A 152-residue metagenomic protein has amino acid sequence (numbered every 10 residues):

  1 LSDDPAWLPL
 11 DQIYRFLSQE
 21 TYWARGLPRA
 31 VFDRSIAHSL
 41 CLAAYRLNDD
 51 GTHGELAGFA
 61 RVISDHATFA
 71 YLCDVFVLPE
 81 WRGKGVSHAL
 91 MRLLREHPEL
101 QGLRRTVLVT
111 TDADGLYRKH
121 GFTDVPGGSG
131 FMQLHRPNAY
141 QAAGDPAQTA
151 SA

Functional and structural regions predicted by a protein language model:
L1-L27, A143-A152: Short amphipathic alpha-helix that is part of the acyltransferase structural core
P5, L47-D50, E80-W81, H135-N138: Short loop segments at secondary-structure junctions
P9, Y14, L42, R104-T106: Domain-wide signal for the mature, well-folded portions of proteins, strongly enriched in nucleus-encoded organellar
A30-N48, G54-P79: A conserved beta-strand-loop-helix scaffold within acyl/acetyltransferase catalytic domains
R46-E55, P126-G128, A142-Q148: Intrinsically disordered, low-complexity coil segments
W81-L90: Conserved acetyl-CoA pyrophosphate-binding loop and the N-cap/start of the following alpha-helix in GNAT-like
H88, E99-P137: Conserved active-site alpha-helix within GNAT-family acetyltransferase domains
